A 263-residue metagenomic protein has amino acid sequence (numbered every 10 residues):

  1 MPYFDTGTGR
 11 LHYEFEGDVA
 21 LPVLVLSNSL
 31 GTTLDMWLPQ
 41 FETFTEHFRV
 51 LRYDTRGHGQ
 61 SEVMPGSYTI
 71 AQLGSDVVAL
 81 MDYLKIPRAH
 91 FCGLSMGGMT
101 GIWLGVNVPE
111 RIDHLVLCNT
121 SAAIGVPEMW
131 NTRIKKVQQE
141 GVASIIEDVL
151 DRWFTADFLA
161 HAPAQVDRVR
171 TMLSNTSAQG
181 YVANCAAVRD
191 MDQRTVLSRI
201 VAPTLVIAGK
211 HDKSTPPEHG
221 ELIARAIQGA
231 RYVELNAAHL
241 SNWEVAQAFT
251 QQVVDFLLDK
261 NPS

Functional and structural regions predicted by a protein language model:
G7-V63: Conserved HGGG/HGGXW glycine-rich cap/lid loop of the alpha/beta-hydrolase fold
D35-E42, L51-C92, M96: Active-site loop/oxyanion-hole signature of alpha/beta-hydrolase fold enzymes
M99-N107, I112-S144: Flexible "cap/lid" loop of the alpha/beta hydrolase fold
G125-E128, E140-S198: Conserved alpha/beta-hydrolase catalytic His-Asp/Glu region
I200, V206-A208: Short beta-strand/loop motif that positions the catalytic acidic residue of the alpha/beta-hydrolase fold
K210-T215: Acidic catalytic loop of the alpha/beta-hydrolase fold
G220-L240: Catalytic histidine neighborhood in serine/cysteine hydrolases with alpha/beta-hydrolase-type architecture
A237-T250: Catalytic histidine-centered segment of alpha/beta-hydrolase-like enzymes
